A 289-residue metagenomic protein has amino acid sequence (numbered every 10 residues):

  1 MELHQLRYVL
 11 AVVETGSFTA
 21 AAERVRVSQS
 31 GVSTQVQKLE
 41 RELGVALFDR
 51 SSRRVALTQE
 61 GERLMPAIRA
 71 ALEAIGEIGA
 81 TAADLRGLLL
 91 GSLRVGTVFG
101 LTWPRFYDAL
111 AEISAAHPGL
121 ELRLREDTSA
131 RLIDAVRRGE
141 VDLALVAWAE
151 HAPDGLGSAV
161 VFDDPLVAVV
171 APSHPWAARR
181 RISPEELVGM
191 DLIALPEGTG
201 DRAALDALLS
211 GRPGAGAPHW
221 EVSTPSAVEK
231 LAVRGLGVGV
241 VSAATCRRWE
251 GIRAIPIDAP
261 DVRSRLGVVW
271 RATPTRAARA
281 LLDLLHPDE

Functional and structural regions predicted by a protein language model:
V12-S28: Short helix-boundary/capping micro-motifs
E40-L57: A short LG(V/I)-centered, amphipathic sequence patch enriched for acidic residue(s) preceding the LG motif
E42-L43, L64-R86: Alpha-helical linker/hinge and terminal dimerization helices associated with HTH transcriptional regulators
L90-P153, V222-T224: Central regulatory/effector-binding core of bacterial HTH transcription factors
R105, A177, A254-E289: A late-sequence structural motif
A116, D127-G189, A244-E250, V262: Acidic, Gly/Pro-rich loop/turn segments at junctions of secondary structure
T128-V141, A147, G198-I255: Hydrophobic hinge/microswitch elements
A147, W176, S183-P184, M190-R212 (+2 more regions): Secondary-structure junction motif
